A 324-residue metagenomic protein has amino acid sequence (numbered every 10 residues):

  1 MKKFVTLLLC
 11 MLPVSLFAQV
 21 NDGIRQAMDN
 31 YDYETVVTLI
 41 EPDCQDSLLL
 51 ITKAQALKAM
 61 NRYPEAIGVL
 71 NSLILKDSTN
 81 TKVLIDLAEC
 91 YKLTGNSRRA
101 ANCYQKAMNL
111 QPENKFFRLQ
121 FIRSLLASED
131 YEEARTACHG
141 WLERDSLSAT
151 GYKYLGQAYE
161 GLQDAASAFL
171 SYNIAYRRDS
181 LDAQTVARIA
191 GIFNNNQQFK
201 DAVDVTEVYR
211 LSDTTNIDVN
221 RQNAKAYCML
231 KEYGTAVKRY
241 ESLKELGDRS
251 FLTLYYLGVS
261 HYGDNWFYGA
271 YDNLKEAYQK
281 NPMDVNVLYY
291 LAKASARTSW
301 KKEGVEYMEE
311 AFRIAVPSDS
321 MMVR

Functional and structural regions predicted by a protein language model:
L16-N71, L75-K82: N-terminal leader/linker segments that initiate helical-solenoid repeat arrays
D29, A59, L93-T94, A127-S128 (+5 more regions): Register position in tetratricopeptide repeats
L39, D43, S72-L73, K106-A107 (+6 more regions): Canonical positions in the second alpha-helix
P42, K76, L110, R144-D145 (+5 more regions): Structural marker of alpha-solenoid helical repeat scaffolds
T52, D86, F116, Q120-R123 (+6 more regions): Canonical tetratricopeptide repeat
